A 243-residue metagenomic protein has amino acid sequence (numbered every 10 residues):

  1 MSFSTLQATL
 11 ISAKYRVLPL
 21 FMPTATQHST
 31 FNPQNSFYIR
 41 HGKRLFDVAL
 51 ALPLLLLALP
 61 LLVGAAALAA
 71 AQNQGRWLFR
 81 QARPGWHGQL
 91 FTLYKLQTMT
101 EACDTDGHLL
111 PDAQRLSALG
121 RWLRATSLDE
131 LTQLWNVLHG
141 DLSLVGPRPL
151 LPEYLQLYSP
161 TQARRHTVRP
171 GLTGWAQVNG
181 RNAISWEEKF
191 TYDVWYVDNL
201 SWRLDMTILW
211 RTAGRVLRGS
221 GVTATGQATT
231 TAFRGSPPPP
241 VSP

Functional and structural regions predicted by a protein language model:
M1-T26, V137, L144, P149-L157 (+4 more regions): Soluble, non-transmembrane catalytic domains of enzymes that act on hydrophobic metabolites at membranes
S2-A51, R80-Q81, D104, H108-L110 (+2 more regions): Glycine-rich flexible loop motifs, especially short His-Gly-Gly/GGXG/HXGH segments used as catalytic or interaction
L10, P19-L20, Y38, T167-P243: C-terminal terminal-structure detector
T24, N35-E101, I208-P243: A hydrophobic, helix-centered structural microdomain
A51, A66, F79, S117-R121 (+2 more regions): Positions in alpha-helical segments
A65, R80, G107-H108, V145-P147 (+3 more regions): Short, hydrophobic secondary-structure boundary micro-motifs
R76-R115, T173-T191: Short, glycine-rich, amphipathic interfacial segments at transmembrane boundaries or analogous
D112-R169, L209-T212, V216: A short, structured surface patch at a secondary-structure boundary
